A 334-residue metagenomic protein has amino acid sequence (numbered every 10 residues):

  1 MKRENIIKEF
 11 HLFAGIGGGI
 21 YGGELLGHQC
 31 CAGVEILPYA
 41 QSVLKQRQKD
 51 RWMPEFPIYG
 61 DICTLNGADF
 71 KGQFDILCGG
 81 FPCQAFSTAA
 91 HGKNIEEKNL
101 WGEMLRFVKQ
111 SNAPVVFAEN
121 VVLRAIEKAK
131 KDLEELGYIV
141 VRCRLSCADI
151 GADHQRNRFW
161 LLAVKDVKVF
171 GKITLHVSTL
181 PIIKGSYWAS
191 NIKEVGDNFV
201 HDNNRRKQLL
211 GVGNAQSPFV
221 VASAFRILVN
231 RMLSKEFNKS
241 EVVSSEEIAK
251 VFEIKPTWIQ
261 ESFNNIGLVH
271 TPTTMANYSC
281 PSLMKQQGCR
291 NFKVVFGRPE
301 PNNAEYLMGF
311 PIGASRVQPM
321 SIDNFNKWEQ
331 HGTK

Functional and structural regions predicted by a protein language model:
M1-I7: Extreme N-terminus of proteins, especially the signal/transit-peptide cleavage junction and the first residues
K2, L65-F74, F81-V220, A224 (+2 more regions): Class I S-adenosyl-L-methionine
I7-C63: SAM cofactor-binding core of SAM-dependent methyltransferases, primarily the Rossmann-like beta-alpha-beta module
V34, G60, G79, A118-E119: Active-site flanking residues adjacent to catalytic metal/cofactor-binding acidic residues
R51-F56, Y138, F263-N265: A short helix-to-beta-strand connector/capping loop
K235-K334: Feature marking protein-protein/ligand interface regions
